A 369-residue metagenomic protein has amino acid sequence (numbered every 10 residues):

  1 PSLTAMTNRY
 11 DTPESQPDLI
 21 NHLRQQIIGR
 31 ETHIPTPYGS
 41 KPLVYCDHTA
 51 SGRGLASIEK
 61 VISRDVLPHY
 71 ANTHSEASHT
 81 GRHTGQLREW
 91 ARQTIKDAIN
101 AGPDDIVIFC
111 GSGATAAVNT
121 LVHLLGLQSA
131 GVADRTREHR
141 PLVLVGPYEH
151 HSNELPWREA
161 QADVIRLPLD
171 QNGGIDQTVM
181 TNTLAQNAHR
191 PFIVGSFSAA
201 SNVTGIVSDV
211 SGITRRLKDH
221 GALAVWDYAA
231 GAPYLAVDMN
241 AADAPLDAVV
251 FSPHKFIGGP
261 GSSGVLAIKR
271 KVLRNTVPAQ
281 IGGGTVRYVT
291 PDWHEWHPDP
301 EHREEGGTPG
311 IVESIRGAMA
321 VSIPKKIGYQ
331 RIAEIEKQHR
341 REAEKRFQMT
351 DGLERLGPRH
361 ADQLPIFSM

Functional and structural regions predicted by a protein language model:
P1-M369: Pyridoxal 5′-phosphate
